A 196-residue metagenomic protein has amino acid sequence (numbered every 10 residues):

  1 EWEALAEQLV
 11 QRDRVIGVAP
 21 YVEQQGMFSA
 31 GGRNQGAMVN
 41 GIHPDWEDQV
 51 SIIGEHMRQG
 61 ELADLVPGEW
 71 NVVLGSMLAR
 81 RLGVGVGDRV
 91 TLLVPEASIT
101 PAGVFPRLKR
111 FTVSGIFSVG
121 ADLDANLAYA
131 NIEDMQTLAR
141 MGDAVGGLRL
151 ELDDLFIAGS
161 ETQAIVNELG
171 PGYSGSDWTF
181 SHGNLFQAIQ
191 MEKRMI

Functional and structural regions predicted by a protein language model:
E1-Y129, E133-D143: A structural signal for hydrophobic secondary-structure junctions, strongest on transmembrane helix-loop-helix units
E96-T100, V104-I196: Mechanotransmission and gating elements of multispan inner-membrane complexes involved in transport and envelope
